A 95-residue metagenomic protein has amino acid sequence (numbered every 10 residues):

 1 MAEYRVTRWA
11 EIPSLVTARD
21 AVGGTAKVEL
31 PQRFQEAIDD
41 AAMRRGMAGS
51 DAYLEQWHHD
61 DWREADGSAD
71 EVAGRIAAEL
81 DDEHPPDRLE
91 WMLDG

Functional and structural regions predicted by a protein language model:
M1-T25: Short, charged/polar N-terminal "headpieces" of proteins
A21-H59: Acidic, aromatic-enriched beta-alpha/helix-loop junctions
G49-G95: Acidic, low-complexity intrinsically disordered segments
